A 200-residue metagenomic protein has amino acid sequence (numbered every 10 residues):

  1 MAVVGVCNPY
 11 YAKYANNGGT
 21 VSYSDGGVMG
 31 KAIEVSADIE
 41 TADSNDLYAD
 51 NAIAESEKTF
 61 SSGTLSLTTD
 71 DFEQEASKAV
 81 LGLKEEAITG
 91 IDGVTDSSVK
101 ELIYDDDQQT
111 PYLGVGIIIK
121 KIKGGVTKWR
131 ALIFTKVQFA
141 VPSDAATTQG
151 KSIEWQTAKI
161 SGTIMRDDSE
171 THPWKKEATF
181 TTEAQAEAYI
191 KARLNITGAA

Functional and structural regions predicted by a protein language model:
M1, L65-L67, L132-F134, A158-I160 (+1 more regions): Generic hydrophobic secondary-structure signal
M1-G82, Q138-E154: Solvent-exposed edge beta-strands and adjacent loop segments that serve as assembly or binding interfaces
V4, N17-G18, D25-M29, T89-D92 (+3 more regions): Feature targets compositionally biased, intrinsically disordered low-complexity regions with long contiguous runs
Y11, I118-K121, F134, T157: Generic N-terminal leader/processing signal
G19, G124-K128, E170-T171: Short, solvent-exposed loop/turn segments that connect beta-strands within catalytic domains and beta-strand-rich
S22-M29, W129-K136, W174-T179: Short amphipathic beta-strand/extended segments with alternating polar/hydrophobic composition
E57, S61-L132: Structured, beta-strand-rich domain cores that present glycine/charged loop surfaces used to bind extended ligands
V137-A200: Mixed-charge, glycine-accented linear interaction segment located at domain edges/termini
